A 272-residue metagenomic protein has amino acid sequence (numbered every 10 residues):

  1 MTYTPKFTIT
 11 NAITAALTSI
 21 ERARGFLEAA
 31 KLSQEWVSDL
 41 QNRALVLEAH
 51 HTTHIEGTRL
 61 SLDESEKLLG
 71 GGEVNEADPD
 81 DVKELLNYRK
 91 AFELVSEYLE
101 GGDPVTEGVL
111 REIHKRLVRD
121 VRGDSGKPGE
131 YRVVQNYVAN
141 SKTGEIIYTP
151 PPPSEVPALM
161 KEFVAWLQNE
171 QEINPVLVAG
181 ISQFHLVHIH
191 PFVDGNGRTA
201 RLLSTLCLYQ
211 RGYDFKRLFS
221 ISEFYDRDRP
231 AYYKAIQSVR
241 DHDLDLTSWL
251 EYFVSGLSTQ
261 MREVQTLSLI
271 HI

Functional and structural regions predicted by a protein language model:
M1-H271: FIC/Doc superfamily catalytic core
